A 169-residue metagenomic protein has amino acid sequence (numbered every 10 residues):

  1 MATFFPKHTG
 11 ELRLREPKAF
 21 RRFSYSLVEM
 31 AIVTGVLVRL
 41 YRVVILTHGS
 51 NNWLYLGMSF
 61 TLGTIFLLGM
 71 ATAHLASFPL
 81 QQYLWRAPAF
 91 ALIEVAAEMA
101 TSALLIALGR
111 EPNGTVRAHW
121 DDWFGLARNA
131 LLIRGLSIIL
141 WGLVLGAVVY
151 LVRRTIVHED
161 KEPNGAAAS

Functional and structural regions predicted by a protein language model:
A2-I65: N-terminal signal-anchor transmembrane alpha-helix
E16-S26, Q81-L92: Alpha-helical transmembrane segments and their helix-start/interface "positive-inside/aromatic belt" motifs in integral
L37-L46, T72-S77, T101-G109, L145 (+2 more regions): Membrane-water interface at transmembrane helix exits
L46-L56, A100-I133: Interfacial non-cytosolic loop connecting adjacent transmembrane helices
S59-Y83: Canonical alpha-helical transmembrane segments
L84-R86, L92-I93, R154-S169: Cytoplasmic juxtamembrane regions at transmembrane-helix boundaries
W85-I106: Hydrophobic alpha-helical membrane-insertion segments
P112-N164: Alpha-helical membrane-associated segments of multi-pass integral membrane proteins
